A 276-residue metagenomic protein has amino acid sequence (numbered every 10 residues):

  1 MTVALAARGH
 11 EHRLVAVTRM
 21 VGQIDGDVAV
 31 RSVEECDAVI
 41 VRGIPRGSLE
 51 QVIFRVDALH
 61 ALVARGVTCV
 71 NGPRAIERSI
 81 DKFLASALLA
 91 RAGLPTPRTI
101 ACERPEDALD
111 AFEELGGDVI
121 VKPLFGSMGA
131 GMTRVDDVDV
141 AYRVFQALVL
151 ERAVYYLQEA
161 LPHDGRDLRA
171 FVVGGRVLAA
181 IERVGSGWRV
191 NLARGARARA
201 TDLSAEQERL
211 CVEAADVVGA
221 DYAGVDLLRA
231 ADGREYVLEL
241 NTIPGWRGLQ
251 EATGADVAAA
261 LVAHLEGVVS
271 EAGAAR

Functional and structural regions predicted by a protein language model:
M1-R98: Conserved N-proximal alpha/beta basic substrate-recognition cap immediately N-terminal to, or forming the N-lobe
C69-V70, P97, I120, Y156-Q158 (+1 more regions): Structural detector of well-ordered beta-strand residues that form the stable sheet scaffold of enzyme domains
S86-A90, F112-A130, R152-H163: ATP-grasp fold ATP-binding core
A92-G116: Rossmann-like NAD(P)H-binding beta-loop-alpha module
P97, A130, R166-L168, G175 (+2 more regions): Change "...and in nucleic-acid phosphodiester-cleaving endonucleases..." to "...and in nucleic-acid processing enzymes
A130-V218: Phosphate-binding site of ATP-dependent enzymes
E151-V154, R189-V237, G248, A258-A275: A long amphipathic alpha-helix within ATP-dependent nucleotide-binding catalytic cores
N241-T253: Glycine-rich phosphate/pyrophosphate-binding beta-alpha loops
